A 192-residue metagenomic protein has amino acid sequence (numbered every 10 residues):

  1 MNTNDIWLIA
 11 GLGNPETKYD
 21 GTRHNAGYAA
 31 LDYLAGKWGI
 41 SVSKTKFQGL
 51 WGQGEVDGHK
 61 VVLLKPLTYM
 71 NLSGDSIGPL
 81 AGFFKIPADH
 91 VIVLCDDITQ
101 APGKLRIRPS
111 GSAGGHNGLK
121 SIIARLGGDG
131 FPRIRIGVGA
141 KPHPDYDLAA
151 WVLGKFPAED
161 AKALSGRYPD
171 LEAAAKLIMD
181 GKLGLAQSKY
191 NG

Functional and structural regions predicted by a protein language model:
M1-S110, K120-I134, K141-D147, G154 (+2 more regions): Nucleotide and nucleotide-moiety/phosphate-recognizing core
G114-G118: Hydrophobic alpha-helical segments within soluble ligand-binding/sensing domains
